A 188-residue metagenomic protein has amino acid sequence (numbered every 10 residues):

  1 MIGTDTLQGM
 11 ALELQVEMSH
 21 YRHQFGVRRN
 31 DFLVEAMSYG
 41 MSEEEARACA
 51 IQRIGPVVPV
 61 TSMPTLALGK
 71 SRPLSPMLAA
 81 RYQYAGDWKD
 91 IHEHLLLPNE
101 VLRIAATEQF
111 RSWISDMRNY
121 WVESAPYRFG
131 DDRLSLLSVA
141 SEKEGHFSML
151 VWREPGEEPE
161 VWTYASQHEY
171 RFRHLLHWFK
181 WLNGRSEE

Functional and structural regions predicted by a protein language model:
M1, E187-E188: Short intrinsically disordered terminal tails
M1-E144: A surface-exposed partner-binding patch
A46, P159-V161: Short linear proline/tyrosine/threonine-rich motifs used for host-factor recruitment and membrane trafficking/assembly
G86, R111, N119, L150 (+2 more regions): Short, low-complexity intrinsically disordered segments
L134, P155-E158: A short, compositionally biased
K143-H146, Q167-H168: Glycine-centered tight beta-turn/hairpin loop motif at sheet-sheet or coil-to-beta transitions
H146-R153: Short, surface-exposed beta-strand/loop micro-motifs that present aromatic residues
T163, Q167-E187: Compact, glycine/acidic-enriched structural inserts
